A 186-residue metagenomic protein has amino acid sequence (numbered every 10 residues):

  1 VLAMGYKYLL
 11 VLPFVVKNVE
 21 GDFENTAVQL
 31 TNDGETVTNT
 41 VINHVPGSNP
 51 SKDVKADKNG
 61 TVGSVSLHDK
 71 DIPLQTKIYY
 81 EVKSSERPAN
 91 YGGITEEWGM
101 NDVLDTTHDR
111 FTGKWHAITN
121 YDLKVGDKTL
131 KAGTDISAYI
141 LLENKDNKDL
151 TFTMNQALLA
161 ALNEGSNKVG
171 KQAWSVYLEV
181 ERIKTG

Functional and structural regions predicted by a protein language model:
V1, T95-Q172: A surface/secretory-pathway sequence property marking extracellular, secreted, or lumenal proteins enriched
V1, Y8-L12, F23-V28, N39-N43 (+7 more regions): Hydrophobic beta-strand residues in large extracellular and virion-surface proteins
V1-E24, N32, T76, E81-K83 (+1 more regions): Low-complexity, intrinsically disordered segments enriched in Ser/Thr together with acidic residues
P13-V16, G34, S51, D122 (+2 more regions): Low-complexity, intrinsically disordered short peptide segments enriched in small/polar/basic residues
V15-V19, N32, S48, D57-N59 (+6 more regions): Generic structural motif
G21-T95, D105: Serine/threonine-rich, low-complexity linker/repeat segments that form flexible spacers/stalks
N32, V37-V41, V62, K77 (+5 more regions): N-terminal compositionally biased, intrinsically disordered segments and leader/signal-like regions
